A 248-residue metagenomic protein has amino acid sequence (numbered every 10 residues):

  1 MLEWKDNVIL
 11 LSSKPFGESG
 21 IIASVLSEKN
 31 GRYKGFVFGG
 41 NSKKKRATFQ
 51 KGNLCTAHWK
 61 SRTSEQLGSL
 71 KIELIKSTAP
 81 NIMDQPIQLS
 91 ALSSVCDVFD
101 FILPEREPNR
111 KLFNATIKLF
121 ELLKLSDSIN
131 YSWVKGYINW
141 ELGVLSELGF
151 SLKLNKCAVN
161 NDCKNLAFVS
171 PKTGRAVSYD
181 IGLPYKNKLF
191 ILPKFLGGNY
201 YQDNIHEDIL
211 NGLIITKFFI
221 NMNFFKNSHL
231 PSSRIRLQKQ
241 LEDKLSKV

Functional and structural regions predicted by a protein language model:
M1-I21, L26-V248: Non-catalytic alpha-helical scaffolds and adjoining flexible linkers that form interface surfaces for assembly
